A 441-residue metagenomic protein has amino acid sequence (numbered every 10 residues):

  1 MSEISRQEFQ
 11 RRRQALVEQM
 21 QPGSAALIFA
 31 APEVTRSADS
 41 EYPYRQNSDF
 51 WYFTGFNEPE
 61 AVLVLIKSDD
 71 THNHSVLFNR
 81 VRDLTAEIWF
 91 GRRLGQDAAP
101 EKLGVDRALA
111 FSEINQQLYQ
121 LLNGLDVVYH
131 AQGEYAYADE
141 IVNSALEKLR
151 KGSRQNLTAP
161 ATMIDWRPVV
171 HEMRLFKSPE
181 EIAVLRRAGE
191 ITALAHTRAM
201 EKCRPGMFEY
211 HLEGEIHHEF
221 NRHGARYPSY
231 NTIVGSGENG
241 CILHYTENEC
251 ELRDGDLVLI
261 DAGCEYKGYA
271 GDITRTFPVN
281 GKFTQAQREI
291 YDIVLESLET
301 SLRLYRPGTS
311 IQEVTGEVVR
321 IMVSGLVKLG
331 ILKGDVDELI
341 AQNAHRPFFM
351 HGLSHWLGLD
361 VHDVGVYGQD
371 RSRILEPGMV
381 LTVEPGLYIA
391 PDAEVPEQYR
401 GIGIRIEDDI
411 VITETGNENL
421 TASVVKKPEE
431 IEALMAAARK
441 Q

Functional and structural regions predicted by a protein language model:
M1-Q441: Active-site neighborhoods and metal-handling regions in enzymes and metal-associated proteins
